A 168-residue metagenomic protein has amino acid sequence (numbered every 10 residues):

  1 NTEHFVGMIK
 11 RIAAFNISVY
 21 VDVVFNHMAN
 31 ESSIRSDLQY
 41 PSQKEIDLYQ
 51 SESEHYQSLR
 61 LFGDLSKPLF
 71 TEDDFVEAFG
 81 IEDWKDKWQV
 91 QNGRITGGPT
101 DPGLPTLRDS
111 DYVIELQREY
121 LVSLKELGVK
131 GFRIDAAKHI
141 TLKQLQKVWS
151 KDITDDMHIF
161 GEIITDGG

Functional and structural regions predicted by a protein language model:
N1-L127, L145-G168: Substrate-binding/active-site clefts of carbohydrate-active enzymes
A136-K143, G167: Acidic-and-aromatic substrate-binding clefts and catalytic sites of carbohydrate-active enzymes
